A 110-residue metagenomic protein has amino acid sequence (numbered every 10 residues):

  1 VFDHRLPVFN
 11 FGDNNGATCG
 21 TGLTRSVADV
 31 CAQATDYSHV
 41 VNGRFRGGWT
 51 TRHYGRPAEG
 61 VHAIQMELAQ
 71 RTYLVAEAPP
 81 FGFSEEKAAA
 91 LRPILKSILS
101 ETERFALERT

Functional and structural regions predicted by a protein language model:
V1-R71, V75: Catalytic cores of processing enzymes, dominated by hydrolases/peptidases, characterized by acidic/His-rich
A76-T110: His/Asp/Glu-rich mid-to-C-terminal helical/loop segments that flank catalytic regions of hydrolases
